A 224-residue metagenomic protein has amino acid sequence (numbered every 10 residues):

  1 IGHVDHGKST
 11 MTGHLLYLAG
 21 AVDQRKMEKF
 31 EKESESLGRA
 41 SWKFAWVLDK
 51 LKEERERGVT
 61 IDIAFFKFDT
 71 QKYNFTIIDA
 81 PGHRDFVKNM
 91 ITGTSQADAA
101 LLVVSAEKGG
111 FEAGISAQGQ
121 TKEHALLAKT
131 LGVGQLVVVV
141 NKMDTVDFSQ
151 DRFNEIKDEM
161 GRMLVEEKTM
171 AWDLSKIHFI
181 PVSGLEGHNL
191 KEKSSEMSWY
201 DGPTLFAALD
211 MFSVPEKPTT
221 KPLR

Functional and structural regions predicted by a protein language model:
I1-K88, A97-G110: P-loop NTPase switch module centered on the Walker A-proximal segment
G2, F30, S105-E107, G134-N154 (+2 more regions): G-domain G4 guanine-recognition motif of GTPases
M11-L15, K26-K29, N89, Q120 (+3 more regions): Alpha-helical scaffold elements adjacent to nucleotide-binding pockets in ATP/GTP-utilizing enzyme cores
Q24, S41, A45, Q118 (+3 more regions): Electropositive phosphate-/nucleotide-binding environments in soluble metabolic enzymes
F65, Q135, P222-R224: Broad gene-expression machinery/nucleic-acid interaction feature
Y73-T76, A80-F86, S95-A125, K129-N154: Conserved Switch II/interswitch segment of TRAFAC-class P-loop GTPases
N154, D158-R224: Conserved catalytic-core segments of large NTP-driven translation/proteostasis enzymes
